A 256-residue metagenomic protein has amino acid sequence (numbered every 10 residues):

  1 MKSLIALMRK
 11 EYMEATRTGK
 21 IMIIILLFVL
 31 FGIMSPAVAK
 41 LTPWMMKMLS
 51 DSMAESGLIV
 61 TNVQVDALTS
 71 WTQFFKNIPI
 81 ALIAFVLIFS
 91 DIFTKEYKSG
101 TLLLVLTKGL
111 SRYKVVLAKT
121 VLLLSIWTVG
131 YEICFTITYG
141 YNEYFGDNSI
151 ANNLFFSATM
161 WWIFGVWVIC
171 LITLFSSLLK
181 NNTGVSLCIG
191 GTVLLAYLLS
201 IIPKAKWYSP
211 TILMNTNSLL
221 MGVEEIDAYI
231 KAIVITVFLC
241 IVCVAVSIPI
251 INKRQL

Functional and structural regions predicted by a protein language model:
M1-F28, S177, N181: Aromatic- and glycine-rich beta-strand/loop motifs that create alpha-glucan
A6, K204-G222: Short hydrophobic, aromatic-rich alpha-helical segments embedded in or entering the lipid bilayer of multi-pass
I21, L27-I92, V116-G184, I189 (+1 more regions): Secretory targeting signals
V86-L106: Transmembrane helix boundary and interhelical loop/hinge segments in multi-pass membrane proteins
Y113-L117, I251: Alpha-helix N-cap/helix-start motif at helix boundaries, enriched for small hydrophobics
L198-L199: Transmembrane alpha-helices and adjacent helix-loop boundaries
F238-L256: Junction motif at the cytosolic side of a transmembrane helix
